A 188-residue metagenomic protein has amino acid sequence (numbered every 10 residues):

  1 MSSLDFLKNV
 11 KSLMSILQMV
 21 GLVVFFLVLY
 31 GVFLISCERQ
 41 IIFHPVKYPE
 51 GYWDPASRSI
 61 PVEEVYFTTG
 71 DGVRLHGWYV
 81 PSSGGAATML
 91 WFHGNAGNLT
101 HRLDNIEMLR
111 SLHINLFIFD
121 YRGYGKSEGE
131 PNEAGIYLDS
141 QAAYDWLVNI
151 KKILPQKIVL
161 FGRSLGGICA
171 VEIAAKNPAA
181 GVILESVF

Functional and structural regions predicted by a protein language model:
L4-F26: N-terminal Sec-pathway targeting helices
V23-Y66: An N-terminal hydrophobic leader/cap segment in hydrolases
T69-W146, I168: Membrane-embedded segments
L109, I173-A174: Aromatic pocket-lining residues of Rossmann-like dinucleotide-binding sites
N115, K157, A180-G181: Structural signature of beta-strand start/N-cap positions in the alpha/beta core of ABC transporter nucleotide-binding
I153-S164: Alpha/beta-hydrolase fold nucleophile elbow
G162-E172: Glycine-rich nucleophile elbow surrounding the catalytic serine of serine-hydrolase chemistry
A179, I183-F188: Active-site nucleophile loop of the alpha/beta-hydrolase fold
